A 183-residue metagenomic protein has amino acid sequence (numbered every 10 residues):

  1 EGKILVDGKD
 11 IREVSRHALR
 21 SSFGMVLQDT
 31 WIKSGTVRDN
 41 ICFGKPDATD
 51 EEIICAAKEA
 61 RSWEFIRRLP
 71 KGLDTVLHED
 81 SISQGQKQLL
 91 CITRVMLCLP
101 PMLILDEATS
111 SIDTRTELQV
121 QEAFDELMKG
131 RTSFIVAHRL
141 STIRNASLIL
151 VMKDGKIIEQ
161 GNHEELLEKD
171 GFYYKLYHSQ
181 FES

Functional and structural regions predicted by a protein language model:
G2-K9, L19: Conserved ABC transporter NBD signature motif
R20-D29, V37-N40, A56-A60, D74-D170: ABC-family ATPase nucleotide-binding domain "signature/switch" substructure
I32, A48: Charged, alpha-helix-enriched surfaces in structured cytosolic catalytic cores of large nucleotide-utilizing machines
K33, I66, P70-L77: Signature (C-motif/LSGGQ) region and adjacent switch/coupling loops of ABC-type ATPase nucleotide-binding domains
I41, K45-P46: A short, conserved alpha-helical patch in the ABC ATPase nucleotide-binding domain that forms the NBD-TMD coupling
E51-P70: Conserved ABC ATPase "signature" region
E168-S183: C-terminal boundary and immediately downstream tail of ABC-type ATPase nucleotide-binding domains
